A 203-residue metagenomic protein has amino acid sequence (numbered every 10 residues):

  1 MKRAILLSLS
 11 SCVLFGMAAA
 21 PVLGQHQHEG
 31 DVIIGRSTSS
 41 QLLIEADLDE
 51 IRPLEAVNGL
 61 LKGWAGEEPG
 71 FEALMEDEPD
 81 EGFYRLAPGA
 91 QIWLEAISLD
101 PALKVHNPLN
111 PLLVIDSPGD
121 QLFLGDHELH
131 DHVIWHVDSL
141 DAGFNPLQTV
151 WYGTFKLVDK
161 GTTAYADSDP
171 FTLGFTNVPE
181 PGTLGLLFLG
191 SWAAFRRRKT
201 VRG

Functional and structural regions predicted by a protein language model:
M1, F15-M17, G190: Short, intrinsically disordered, low-complexity terminal segments
M1, Y165-D167, R198: Generic cytosolic/nucleocytoplasmic N-terminal low-complexity/intrinsically disordered segments
M1-L9: Bacterial N-terminal signal peptides that target proteins for export
I5, A19-P21, A194-F195: Intrinsic disorder/low-complexity segments
S8-G16: Bacterial N-terminal signal peptides
P21-N177: Mature extracellular "passenger" or substrate-interacting domains of secreted, surface-exposed proteins
P179-R197: A short, hydrophobic C-terminal helix/tail in secreted or cell-surface proteins
K199-G203: Short, charged juxtamembrane terminal tails flanking transmembrane helices
